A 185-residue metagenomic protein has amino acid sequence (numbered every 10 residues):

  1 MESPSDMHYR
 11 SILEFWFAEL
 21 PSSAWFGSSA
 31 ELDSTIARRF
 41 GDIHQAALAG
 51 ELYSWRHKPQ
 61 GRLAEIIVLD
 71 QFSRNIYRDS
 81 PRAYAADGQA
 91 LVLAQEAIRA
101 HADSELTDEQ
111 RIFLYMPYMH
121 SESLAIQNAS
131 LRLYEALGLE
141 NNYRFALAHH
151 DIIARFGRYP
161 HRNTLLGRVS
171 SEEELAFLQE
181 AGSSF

Functional and structural regions predicted by a protein language model:
M1-L63, V68-D79, A83-F185: Intrinsically disordered, low-complexity activation-like regions
